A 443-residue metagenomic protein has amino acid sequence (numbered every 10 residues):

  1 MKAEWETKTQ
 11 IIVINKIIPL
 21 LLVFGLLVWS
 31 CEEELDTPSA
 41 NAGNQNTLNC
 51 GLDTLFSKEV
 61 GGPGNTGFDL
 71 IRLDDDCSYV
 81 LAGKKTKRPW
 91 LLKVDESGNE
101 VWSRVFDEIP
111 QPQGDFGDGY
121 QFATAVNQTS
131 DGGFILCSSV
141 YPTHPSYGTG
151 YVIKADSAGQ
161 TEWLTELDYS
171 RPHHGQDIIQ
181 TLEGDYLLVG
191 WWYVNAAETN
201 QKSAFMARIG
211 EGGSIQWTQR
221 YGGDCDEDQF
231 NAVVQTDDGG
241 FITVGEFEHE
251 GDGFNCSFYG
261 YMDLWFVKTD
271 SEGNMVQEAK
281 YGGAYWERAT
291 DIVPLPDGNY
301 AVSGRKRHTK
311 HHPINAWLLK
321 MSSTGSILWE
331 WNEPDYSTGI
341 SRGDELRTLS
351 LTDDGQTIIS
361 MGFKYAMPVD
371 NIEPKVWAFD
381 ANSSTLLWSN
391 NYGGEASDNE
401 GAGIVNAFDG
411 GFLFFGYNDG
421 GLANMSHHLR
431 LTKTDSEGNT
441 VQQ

Functional and structural regions predicted by a protein language model:
M1-I14: N-terminal secretory signal peptides that target proteins for export/translocation
N15-L21: Sec-dependent signal peptide recognition, specifically the positively charged N-region followed immediately by
L27-S30: C-terminal motif of bacterial Sec signal peptides marking the signal peptidase cleavage site
E32-Q443: A sequence-level/structural motif corresponding to short, flexible coil/turn segments enriched in small polar residues
